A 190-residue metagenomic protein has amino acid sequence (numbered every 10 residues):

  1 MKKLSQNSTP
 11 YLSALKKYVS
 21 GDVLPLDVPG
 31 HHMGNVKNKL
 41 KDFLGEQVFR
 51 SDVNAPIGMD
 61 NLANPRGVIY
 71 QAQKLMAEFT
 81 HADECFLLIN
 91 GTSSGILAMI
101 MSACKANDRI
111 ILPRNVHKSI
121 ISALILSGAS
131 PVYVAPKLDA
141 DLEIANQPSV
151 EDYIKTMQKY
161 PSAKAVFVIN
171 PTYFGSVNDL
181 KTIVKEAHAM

Functional and structural regions predicted by a protein language model:
M1-G67: N-terminal "arm"/small-domain region of PLP-dependent enzymes with the aminotransferase-like
E46-S94: Conserved N-terminal alpha-helix of the aminotransferase class I/II PLP-enzyme fold
E84-R109, A123: Conserved beta-loop-alpha segment that forms the PLP phosphate-binding cup at the N-terminus of a helix
A106, S127, A189-M190: Helix C-cap/helix->beta junction micro-motif
L112-P131: Substrate-binding/gating loop at the entrance of the active-site cleft, primarily in PLP-dependent aminotransferase-like
N115-K118, A135-D141: Short, acidic/turn-prone active-site loops that include or flank metal/cofactor- and phosphate-binding residues
L142-M190: Active-site phosphate-binding strand-loop segment of PLP-dependent enzymes
